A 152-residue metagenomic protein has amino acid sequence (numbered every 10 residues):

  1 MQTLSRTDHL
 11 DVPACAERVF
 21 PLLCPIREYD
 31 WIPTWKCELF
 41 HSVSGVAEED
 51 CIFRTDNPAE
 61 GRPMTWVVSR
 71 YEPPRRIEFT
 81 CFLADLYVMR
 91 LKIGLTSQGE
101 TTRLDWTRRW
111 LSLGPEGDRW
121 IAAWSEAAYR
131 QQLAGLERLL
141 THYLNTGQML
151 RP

Functional and structural regions predicted by a protein language model:
M1, R151-P152: Basic/polar N-terminal segments that are highly enriched at the extreme N-terminus, encompassing both cleavable
M1-S44: Hydrophobic ligand-binding cavity/cleft-lining segments
S5-T7, G61-W66, Y87-K92: Short, surface-exposed coil-to-beta transition loops
P13-E17, S69-P74, G94-R103: A short, structured loop/turn motif at beta-sheet edges
F20, D56, T80, D105-T107: Beta-strand residues in well-ordered beta-sheet regions across diverse protein folds
R27-E28, L39-L83, G135-R151: Glycine-rich portal/gate segments that line the openings of hydrophobic small-molecule binding cavities
L83-Q131, G147-R151: Beta-strand/loop substructures that line and gate deep hydrophobic ligand-binding cavities in soluble
